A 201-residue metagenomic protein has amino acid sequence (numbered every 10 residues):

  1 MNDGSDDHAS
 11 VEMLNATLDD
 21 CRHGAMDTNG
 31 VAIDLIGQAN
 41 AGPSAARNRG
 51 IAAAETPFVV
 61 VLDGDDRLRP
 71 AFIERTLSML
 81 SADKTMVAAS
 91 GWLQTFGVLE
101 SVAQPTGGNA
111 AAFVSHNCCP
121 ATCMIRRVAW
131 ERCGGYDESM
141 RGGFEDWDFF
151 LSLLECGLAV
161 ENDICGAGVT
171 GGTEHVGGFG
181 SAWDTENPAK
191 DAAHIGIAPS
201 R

Functional and structural regions predicted by a protein language model:
M1-G37: Acidic donor-binding segment of Leloir-type glycosyltransferases
G37-A54: Glycine-rich, basic loop-to-helix element that forms the pyrophosphate-binding segment of sugar-nucleotide handling
V59: Short aromatic/hydrophobic "clamp" motif used to bind/position activated sugar donors
A71-A103: Conserved donor NDP-sugar-binding/catalytic core segment of glycosyltransferases
W92, V160-A167: Catalytic beta-strand/loop signature of glycosyltransferases that borders the donor
G107-M124: A recurrent flexible, glycine/aromatic-enriched loop bordering the glycosyltransferase active site that acts as
M124, A159-V160, T173-R201: C-terminal, non-catalytic tails of nucleotide-sugar-dependent glycosyltransferases
G142-F149: Acidic donor-binding loop at a coil-to-helix junction in glycosyltransferase catalytic cores that engages
